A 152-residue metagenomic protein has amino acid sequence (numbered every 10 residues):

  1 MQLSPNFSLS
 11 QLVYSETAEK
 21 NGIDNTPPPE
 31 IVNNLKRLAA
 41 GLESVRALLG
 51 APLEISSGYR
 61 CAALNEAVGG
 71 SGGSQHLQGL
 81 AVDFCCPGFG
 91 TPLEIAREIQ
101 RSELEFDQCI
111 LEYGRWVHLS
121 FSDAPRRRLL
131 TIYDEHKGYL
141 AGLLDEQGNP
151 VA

Functional and structural regions predicted by a protein language model:
M1-L48, E135-A152: Extracytoplasmic cell-surface/polysaccharide-interacting catalytic and binding patches
Q2, L48, L77, S102 (+1 more regions): A generic structural signal for short, non-catalytic loop/turn and secondary-structure boundary residues
P5, L64, G73: Glycine-rich, flexible loop/turn motifs
N34, L38-G41, A51, L64 (+3 more regions): Amphipathic alpha-helical interface surfaces
E43-V68: Extended, low-complexity, intrinsically disordered C-terminal regulatory tails of eukaryotic serine/threonine kinases
E54-S56, A81-C85, H118-S120: Structural recognition of the beta-strand scaffold that forms the well-ordered cores of secreted hydrolase catalytic
S71-D83: Active-site microenvironments of hydrolase-like enzyme catalytic domains
G73, C86-A152: Catalytic cores and adjacent binding grooves of peptidoglycan-active enzymes
